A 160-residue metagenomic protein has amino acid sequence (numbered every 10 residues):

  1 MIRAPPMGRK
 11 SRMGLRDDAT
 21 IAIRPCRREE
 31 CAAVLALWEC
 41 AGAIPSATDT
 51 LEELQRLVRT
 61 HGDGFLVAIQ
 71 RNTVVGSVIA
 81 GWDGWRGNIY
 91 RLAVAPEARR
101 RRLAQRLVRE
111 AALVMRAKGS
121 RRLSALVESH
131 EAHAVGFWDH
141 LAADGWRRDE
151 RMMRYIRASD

Functional and structural regions predicted by a protein language model:
M1-E29, S159-D160: Conserved N-terminal entry element of GNAT/NAT acetyltransferase domains
P25-R91, V108-E110, V114, K118 (+2 more regions): Acetyl-CoA-dependent GNAT
L92-R99, V127-E128: A short, internal acetyl-CoA/4′-phosphopantetheine-binding micro-motif in the GNAT/acyltransferase core
R100-L113, D139-H140: Conserved acetyl-CoA-binding loop-helix of GNAT-fold acetyltransferases
M115-E128: Conserved GNAT acetyl-CoA-binding A-motif
A125-V135, I156: Conserved beta-strand-loop-alpha-helix junction that forms the acyl-donor binding cleft
H133-R151: Short acidic, glycine/proline-enriched helix-loop-strand junctions
